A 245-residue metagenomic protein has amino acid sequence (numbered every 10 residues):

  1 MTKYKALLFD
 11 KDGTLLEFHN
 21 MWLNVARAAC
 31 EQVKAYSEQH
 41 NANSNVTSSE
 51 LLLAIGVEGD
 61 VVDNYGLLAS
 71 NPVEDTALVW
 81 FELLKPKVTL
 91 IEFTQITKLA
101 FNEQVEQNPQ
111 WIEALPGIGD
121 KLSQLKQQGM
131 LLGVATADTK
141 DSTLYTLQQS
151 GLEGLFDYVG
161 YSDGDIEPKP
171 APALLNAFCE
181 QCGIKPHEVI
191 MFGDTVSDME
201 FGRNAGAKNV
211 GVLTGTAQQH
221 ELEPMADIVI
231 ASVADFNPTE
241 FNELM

Functional and structural regions predicted by a protein language model:
M1-L7, N20, A35, G119 (+3 more regions): Asp-based, Mg2+/Mn2+-dependent phosphohydrolase catalytic module
Y4-P116: N-terminal helical cap/lid subdomain that shapes the substrate entry/recognition surface in HAD-like hydrolases
T14, T136-D138: Conserved phosphate-coupling serine/threonine residues in phosphotransfer and NTP-handling enzymes
P72, E113, A135, I166-E167 (+1 more regions): Residues that cap or flank secondary-structure elements
